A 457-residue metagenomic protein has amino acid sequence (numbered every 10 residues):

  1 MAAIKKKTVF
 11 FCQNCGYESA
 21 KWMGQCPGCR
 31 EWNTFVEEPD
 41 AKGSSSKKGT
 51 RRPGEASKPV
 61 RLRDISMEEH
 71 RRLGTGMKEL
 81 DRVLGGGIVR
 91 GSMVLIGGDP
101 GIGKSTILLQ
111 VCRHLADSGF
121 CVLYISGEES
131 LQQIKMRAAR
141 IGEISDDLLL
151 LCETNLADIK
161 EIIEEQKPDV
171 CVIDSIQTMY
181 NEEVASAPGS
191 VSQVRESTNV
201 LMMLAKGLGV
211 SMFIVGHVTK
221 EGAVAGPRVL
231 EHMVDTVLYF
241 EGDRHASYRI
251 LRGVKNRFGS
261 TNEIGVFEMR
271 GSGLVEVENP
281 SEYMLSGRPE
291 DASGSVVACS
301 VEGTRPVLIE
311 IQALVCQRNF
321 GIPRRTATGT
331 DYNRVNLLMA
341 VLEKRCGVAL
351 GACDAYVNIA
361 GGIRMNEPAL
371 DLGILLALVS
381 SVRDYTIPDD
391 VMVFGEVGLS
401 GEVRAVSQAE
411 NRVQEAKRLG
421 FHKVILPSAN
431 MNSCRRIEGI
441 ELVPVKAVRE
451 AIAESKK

Functional and structural regions predicted by a protein language model:
I4-N14, E18-R82, V89-L95, I102-L109 (+6 more regions): Peripheral, non-AAA+ core regions of ATP-driven protein-machinery
D99, G127: P-loop (Walker A) phosphate-binding loop of NTP-binding proteins
V122-S126: Conserved RecA-like ASCE P-loop NTPase motor core of nucleic-acid helicases/translocases
L131: Divalent metal-dependent catalytic cores for phosphoryl transfer on phosphate-bearing substrates
